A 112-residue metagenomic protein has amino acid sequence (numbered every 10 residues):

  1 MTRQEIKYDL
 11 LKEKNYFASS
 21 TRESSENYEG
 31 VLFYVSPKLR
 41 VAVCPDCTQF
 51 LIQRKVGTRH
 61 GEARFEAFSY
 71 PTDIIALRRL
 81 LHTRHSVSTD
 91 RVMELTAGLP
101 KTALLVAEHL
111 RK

Functional and structural regions predicted by a protein language model:
M1-E29, V56-G57, G61-K112: Mixed-charge, Lys/Arg-enriched low-complexity segments
V31-F50: Amphipathic, interaction-prone secondary-structure segments
